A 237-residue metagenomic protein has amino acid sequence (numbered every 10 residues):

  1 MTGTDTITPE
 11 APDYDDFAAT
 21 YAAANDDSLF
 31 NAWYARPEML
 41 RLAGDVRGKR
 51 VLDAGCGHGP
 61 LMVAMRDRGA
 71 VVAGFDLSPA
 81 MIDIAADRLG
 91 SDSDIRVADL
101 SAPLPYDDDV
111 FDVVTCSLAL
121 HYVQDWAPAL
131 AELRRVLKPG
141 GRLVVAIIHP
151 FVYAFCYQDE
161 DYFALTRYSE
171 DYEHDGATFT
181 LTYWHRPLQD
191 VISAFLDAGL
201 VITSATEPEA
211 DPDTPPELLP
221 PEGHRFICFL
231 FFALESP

Functional and structural regions predicted by a protein language model:
T2-R47, P60, A64, M81-I84 (+2 more regions): Conserved class I S-adenosyl-L-methionine
L52-A54, H58-A102: Class I SAM-dependent methyltransferase SAM/SAH-binding core
L104-V113: A short acidic, Gly/Pro-enriched loop at the edge of an enzyme's catalytic core that lines a small-molecule cofactor
D112-W126: A short SAM/SAH-binding and catalytic strip from SAM-dependent methyltransferases
A127-R142: A short glycine-rich, Lys/Arg-flanked "PGG" loop and its adjoining helix->strand segment in the class I
R142-Y172: Conserved class I S-adenosyl-L-methionine
T182-A205: Short alpha-helix
L200, E217-P237: Core SAM-dependent methyltransferase catalytic element
